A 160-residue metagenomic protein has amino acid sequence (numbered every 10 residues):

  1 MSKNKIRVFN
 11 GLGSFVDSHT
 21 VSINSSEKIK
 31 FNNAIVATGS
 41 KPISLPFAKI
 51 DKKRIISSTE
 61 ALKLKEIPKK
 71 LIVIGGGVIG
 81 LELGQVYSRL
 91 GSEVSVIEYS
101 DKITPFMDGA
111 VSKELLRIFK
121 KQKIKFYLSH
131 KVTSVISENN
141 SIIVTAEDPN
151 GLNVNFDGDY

Functional and structural regions predicted by a protein language model:
M1-I74, N139, I143-Y160: FAD-binding core/adjacent interface of flavoenzyme oxidoreductases
L62-K63, P68-I72, V78-V154: Rossmann-like dinucleotide-binding cores of NAD(P)H-dependent redox enzymes
